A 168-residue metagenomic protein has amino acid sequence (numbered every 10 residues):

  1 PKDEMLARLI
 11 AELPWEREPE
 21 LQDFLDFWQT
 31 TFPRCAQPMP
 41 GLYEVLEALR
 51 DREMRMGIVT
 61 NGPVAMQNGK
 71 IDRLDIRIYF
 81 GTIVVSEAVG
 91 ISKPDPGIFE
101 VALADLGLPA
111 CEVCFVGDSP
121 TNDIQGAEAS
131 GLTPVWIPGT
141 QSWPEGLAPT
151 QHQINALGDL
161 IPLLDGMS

Functional and structural regions predicted by a protein language model:
P1-F27: A metal-dependent, Asp-based hydrolase signature
A11, P33, A127: Residue-level marker of positions within ordered structural domains that often coincide with functionally constrained
E12-L13, T31, S86-E87: Alpha-helix C-capping/helix-to-loop hinge sites
P19, Y43, E47-R50, V59-S168: Asp-based, Mg2+/Mn2+-dependent phosphohydrolase catalytic module
W28-R34: Surface-exposed cleft-lining segments at the edges of enzyme active sites
M54-M56: Short beta-strand/loop segments at the ligand-binding rim of alpha/beta enzyme cores
